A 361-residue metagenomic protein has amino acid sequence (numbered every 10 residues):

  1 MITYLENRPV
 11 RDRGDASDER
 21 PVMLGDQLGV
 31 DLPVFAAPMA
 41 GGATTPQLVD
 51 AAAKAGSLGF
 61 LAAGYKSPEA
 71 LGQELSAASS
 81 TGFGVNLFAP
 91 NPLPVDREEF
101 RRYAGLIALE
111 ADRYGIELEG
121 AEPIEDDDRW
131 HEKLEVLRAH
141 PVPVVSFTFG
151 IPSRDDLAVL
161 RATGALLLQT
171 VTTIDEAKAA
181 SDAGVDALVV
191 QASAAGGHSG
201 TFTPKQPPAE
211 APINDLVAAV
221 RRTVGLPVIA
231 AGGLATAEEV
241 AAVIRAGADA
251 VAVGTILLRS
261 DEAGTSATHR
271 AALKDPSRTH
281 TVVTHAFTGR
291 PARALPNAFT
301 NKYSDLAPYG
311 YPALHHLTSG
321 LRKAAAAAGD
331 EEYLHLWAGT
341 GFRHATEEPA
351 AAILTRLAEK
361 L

Functional and structural regions predicted by a protein language model:
I2-T223: Active-site entrance/lid segments in N-terminal catalytic domains of soluble metabolic enzymes
Y4, H198-I229, L234-L361: Conserved active-site-proximal phosphate/metal-binding subdomains
